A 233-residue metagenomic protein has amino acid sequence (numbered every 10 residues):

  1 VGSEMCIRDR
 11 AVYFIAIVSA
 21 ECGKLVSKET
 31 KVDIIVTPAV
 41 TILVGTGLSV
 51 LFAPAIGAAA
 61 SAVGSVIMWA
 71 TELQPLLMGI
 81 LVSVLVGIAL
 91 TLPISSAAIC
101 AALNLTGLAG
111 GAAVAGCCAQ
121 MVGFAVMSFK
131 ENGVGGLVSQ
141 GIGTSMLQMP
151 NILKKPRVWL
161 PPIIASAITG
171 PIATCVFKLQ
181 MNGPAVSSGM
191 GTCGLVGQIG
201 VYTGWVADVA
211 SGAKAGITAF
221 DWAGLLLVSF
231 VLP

Functional and structural regions predicted by a protein language model:
V1, P38-L51, T71-E72, A109-G110 (+2 more regions): Small-residue-rich segments of transmembrane alpha-helices in multi-pass membrane proteins, especially helix faces
G2-I7: Short, small-residue-biased leader/transition segments that mark boundaries at the very start of proteins
A11-G23, T37-G45, S49, M78 (+9 more regions): Alpha-helical transmembrane segments in multi-pass membrane proteins
C22-E29, A55-L73, L81, S145 (+2 more regions): Hydrophobic alpha-helical segments of integral membrane proteins, encompassing both true transmembrane helices
V32-V36, I67-M78, G107-V114, T218: Membrane-interfacial loop-to-helix junctions in multi-pass transporters
L43, G47-A55, A59-L103, M121: Glycine-rich, mobile lid/loop segments that gate access to catalytic sites or pores
L81-L92, G204-L232: Hydrophobic alpha-helical transmembrane segments
L92, S96-C175, G183, S187-Q198: Helix-loop-helix junctions within the multi-pass membrane cores of secondary transporters/permeases
